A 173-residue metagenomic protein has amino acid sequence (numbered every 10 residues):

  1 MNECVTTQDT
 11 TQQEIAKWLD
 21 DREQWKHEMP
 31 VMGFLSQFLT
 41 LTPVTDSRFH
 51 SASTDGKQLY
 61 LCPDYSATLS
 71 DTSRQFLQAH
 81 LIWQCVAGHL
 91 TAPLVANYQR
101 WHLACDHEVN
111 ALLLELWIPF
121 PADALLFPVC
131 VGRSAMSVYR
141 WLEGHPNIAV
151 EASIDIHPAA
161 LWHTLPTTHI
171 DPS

Functional and structural regions predicted by a protein language model:
M1, L114-S173: Negatively charged
M1-Q78, I82-P119: Basic/hydrophobic alpha-helical interface regions
